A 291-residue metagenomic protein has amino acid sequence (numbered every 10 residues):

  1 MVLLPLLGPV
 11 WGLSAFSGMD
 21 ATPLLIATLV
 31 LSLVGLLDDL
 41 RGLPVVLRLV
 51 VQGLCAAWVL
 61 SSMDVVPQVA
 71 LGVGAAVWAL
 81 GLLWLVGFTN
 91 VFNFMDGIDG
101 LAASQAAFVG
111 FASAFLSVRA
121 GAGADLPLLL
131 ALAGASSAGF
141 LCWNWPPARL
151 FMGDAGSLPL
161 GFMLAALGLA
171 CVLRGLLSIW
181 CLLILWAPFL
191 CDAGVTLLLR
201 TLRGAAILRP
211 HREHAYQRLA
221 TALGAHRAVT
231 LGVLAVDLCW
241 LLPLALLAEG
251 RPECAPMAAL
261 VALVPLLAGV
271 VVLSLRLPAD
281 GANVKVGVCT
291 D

Functional and structural regions predicted by a protein language model:
M1-A193: "…together with the soluble PPM/PP2C metallo-phosphatase catalytic core" -> "…together with the soluble PPM/PP2C
L29, V195-R227, C289: Cytosolic, membrane-interface loops and tails of multi-pass inner-membrane proteins
P44-L47, G153, A187, G224-G232 (+1 more regions): Membrane-interface starts of transmembrane alpha-helices
A56, A79-G81, G134, L183 (+3 more regions): Hydrophobic alpha-helical membrane segments, chiefly transmembrane helices and signal peptide h-regions, characterized
L176-W180, L197, L208-P210, A228-L231 (+1 more regions): Extended hydrophobic-aromatic, low-complexity segments
E213, L223-C239, P243, A248: Alpha-helical transmembrane segments of integral membrane proteins, especially multi-pass inner/plasma-membrane
L242-L260: Extracellular/periplasmic helix-loop-helix junctions in multi-pass membrane proteins
G269-V286: Membrane-interface capping segments at transmembrane-helix boundaries
